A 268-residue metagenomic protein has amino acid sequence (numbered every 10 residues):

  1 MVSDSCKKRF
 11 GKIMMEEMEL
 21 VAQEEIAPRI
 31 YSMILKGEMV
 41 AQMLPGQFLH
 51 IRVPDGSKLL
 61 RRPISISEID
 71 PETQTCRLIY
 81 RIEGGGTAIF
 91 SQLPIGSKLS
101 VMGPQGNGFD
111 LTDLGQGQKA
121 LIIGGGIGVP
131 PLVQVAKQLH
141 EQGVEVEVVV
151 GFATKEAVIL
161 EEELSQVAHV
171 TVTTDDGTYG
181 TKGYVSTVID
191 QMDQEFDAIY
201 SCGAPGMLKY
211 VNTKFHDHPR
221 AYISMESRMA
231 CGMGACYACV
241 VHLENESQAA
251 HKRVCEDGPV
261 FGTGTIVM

Functional and structural regions predicted by a protein language model:
S5-S97: Ferredoxin-reductase
A22, E68, V172-T174, I223-M225 (+1 more regions): Structural signal for conserved beta-strand scaffold positions within catalytic alpha/beta enzyme cores
P54-K58, G103-G108, N245: Short, charged beta-turn/beta-strand-edge "cap" motif at the junction between a beta-strand and an adjacent loop
G85-R228: FNR/FR-type flavoprotein reductase catalytic core
V185, H251, G262-M268: A charged, well-structured terminal subsegment
P205-G206, E226-V260: Local cysteine-cluster metal-coordination motifs and their immediate loop/turn environment, predominantly Fe-S cluster
